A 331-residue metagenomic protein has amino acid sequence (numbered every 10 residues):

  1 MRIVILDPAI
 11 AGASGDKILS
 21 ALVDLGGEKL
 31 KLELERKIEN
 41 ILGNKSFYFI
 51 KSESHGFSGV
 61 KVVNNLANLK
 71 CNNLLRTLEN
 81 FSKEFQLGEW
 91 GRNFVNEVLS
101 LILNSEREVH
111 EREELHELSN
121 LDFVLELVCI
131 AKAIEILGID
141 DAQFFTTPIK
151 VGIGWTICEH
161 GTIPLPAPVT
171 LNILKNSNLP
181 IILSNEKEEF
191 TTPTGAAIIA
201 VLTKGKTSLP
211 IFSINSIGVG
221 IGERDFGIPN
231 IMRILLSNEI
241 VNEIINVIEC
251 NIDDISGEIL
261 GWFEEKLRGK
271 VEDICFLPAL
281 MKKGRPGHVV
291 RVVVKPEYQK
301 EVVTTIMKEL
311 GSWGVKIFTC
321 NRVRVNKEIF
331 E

Functional and structural regions predicted by a protein language model:
M1-I5: Extreme N-terminal starter segment of soluble prokaryotic enzymes
P8, I50-K51, V62-A67, V201 (+2 more regions): Short beta-strand elements
G12, V62, D122, I199 (+2 more regions): Divalent metal-coordination and catalytic microenvironments
D16-K29, C129-L137: Alpha-helical support elements that line or immediately flank enzyme active sites and cofactor-binding pockets
D24-V109, A167-T170, K175-I181, E186-A196 (+2 more regions): Glycine-rich nucleotide/cofactor/substrate-binding loop typically near the N-terminus or early in the first domain
E28-E35, I139-I244, N251: Mobile "lid/hinge" segments at catalytic clefts and subdomain interfaces of large enzymes
N44-I50, E89-F94, E108-E117, D141-T146 (+7 more regions): Flexible, glycine/charged-enriched surface loops at secondary-structure junctions
I244-E331: A carboxyl-terminal module marker
